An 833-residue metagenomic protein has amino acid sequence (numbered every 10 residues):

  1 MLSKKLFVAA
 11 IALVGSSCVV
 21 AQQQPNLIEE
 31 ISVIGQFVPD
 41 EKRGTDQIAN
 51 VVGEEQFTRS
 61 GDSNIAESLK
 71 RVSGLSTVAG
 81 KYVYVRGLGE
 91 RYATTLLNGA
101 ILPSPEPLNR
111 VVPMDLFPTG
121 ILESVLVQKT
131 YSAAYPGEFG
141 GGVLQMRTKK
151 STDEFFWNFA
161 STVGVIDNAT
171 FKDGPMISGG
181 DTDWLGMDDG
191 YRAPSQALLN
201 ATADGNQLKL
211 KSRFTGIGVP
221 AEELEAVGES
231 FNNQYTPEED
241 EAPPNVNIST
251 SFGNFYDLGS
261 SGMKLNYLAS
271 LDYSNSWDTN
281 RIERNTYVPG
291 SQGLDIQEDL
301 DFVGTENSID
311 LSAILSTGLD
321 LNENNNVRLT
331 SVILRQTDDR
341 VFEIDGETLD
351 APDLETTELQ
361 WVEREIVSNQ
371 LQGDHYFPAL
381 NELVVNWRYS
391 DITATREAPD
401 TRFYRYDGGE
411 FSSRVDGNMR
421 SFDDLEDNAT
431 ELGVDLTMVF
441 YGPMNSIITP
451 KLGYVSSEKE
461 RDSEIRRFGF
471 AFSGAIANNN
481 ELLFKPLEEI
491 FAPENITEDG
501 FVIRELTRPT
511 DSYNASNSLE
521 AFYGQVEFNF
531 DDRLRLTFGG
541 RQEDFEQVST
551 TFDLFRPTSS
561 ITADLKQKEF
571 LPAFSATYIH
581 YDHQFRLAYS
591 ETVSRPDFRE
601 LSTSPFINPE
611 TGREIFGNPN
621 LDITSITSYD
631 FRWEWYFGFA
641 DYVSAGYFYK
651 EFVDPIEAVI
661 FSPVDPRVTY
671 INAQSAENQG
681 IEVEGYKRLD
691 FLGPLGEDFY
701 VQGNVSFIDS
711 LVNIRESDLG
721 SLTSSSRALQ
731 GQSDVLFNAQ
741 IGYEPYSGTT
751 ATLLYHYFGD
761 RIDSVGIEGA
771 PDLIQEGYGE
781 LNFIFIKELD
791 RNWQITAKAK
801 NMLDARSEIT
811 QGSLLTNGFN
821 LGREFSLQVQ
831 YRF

Functional and structural regions predicted by a protein language model:
E29-S60, E90-L96, A100, P105: N-terminal periplasmic "start-of-domain" segments of outer-membrane beta-barrel proteins
A66-S104, S124, G142-K149: Extracytoplasmic beta-strand/coil segments of soluble accessory domains associated with Gram-negative outer-membrane
R71-S73, A100-K129, K149, P175 (+1 more regions): Short acidic/polar hinge/loop motifs at secondary-structure boundaries that mediate gating or recognition
A100-I101, T337-D339, T395-T401, E460-S463 (+7 more regions): Surface-exposed extracellular loop regions of Gram-negative outer-membrane beta-barrel proteins, predominantly
N200-F342, V367-N369, P572-S575: Transmembrane beta-barrel wall of Gram-negative outer-membrane proteins
R414, S421, L425, A429-D435 (+7 more regions): Outer membrane beta-barrel strand-and-loop segments of large Gram-negative receptors, especially TonB-dependent
N418-L425, L432-Y441, I447-K451, F574 (+5 more regions): Conserved C-terminal beta-signal and adjacent last beta-strands/turns of outer-membrane beta-barrel proteins
D532-L536, Y642, Y647-V653, R667-R761: Gram-negative outer-membrane beta-barrel transporters
